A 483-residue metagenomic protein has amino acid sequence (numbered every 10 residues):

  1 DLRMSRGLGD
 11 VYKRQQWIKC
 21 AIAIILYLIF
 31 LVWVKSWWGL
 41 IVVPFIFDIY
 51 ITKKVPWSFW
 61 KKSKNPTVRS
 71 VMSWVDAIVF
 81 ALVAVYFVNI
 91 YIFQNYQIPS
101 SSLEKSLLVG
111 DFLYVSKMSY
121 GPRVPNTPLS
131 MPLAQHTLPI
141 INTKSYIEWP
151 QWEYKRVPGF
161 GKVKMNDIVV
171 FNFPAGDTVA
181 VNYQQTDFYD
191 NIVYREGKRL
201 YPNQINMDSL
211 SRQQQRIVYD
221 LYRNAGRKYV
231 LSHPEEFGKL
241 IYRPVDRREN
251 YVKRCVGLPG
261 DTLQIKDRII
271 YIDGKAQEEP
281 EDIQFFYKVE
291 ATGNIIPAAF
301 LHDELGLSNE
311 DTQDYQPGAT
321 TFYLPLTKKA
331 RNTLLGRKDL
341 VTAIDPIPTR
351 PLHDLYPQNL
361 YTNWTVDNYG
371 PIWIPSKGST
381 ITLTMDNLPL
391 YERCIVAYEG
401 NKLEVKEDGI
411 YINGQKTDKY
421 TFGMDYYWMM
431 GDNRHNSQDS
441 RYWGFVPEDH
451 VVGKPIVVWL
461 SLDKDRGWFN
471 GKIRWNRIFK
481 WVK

Functional and structural regions predicted by a protein language model:
D1-Y12: Single conserved hydrophobic/aromatic residue that forms the stacking wall/gate of nucleotide- or nucleobase-binding
D10-K483: Extended hydrophobic leader/signal-anchor segments used for secretion and membrane insertion
